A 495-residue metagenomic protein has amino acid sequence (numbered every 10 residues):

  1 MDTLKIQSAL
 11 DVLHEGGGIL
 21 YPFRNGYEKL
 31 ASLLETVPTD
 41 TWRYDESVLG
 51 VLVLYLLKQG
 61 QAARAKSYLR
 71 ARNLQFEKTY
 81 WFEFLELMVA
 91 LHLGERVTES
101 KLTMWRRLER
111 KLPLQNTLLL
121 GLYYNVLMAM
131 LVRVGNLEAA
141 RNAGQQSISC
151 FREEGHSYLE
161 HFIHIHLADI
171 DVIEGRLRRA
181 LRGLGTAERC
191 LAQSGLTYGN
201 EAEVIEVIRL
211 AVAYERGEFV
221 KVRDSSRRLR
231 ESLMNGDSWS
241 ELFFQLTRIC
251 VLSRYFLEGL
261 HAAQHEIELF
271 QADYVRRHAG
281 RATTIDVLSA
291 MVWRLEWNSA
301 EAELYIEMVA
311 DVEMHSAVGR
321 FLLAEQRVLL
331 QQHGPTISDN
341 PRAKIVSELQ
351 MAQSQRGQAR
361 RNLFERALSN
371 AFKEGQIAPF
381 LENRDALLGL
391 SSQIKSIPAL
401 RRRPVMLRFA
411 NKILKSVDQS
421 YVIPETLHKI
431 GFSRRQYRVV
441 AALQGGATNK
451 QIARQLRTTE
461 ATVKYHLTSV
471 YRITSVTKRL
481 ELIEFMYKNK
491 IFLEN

Functional and structural regions predicted by a protein language model:
M1-S47: Extended alpha-helical scaffolding segments used for macromolecular assembly and cargo binding
T3, V12-E15, T36, A71 (+11 more regions): The canonical alpha-helical register within tetratricopeptide repeats
Q7, D45, Q75-M88, L114-V126 (+12 more regions): Alpha-solenoid helical repeat architecture
H14-Y21, V53, L87-A90, M128 (+7 more regions): Conserved small-residue packing positions in alpha-helical repeats and bundles
G18-S32, L54-R70, L91-R107, V132-Q146 (+6 more regions): Helix-turn-helix repeat elements of alpha-solenoid scaffolds
L34-E35, T39-I205, V212: Internal alpha-solenoid helical repeat scaffolds
V346-D418: General nucleic-acid-binding
S420-T468, R472-T477, E481-N495: Helix-turn-helix DNA-binding segment
